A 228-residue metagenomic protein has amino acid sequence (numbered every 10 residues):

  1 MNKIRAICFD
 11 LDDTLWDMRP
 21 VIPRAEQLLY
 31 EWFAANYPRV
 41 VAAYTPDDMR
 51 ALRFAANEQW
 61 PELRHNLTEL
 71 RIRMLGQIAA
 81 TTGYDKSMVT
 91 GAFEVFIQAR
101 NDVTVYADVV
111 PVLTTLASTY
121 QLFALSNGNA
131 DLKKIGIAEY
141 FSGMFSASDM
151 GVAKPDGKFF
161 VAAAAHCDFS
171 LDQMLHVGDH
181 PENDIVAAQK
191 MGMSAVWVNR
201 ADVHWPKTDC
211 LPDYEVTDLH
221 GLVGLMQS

Functional and structural regions predicted by a protein language model:
M1-I7, R19-P20, E31, A35 (+4 more regions): Asp-based, Mg2+/Mn2+-dependent phosphohydrolase catalytic module
N2-A107: N-terminal helical cap/lid subdomain that shapes the substrate entry/recognition surface in HAD-like hydrolases
